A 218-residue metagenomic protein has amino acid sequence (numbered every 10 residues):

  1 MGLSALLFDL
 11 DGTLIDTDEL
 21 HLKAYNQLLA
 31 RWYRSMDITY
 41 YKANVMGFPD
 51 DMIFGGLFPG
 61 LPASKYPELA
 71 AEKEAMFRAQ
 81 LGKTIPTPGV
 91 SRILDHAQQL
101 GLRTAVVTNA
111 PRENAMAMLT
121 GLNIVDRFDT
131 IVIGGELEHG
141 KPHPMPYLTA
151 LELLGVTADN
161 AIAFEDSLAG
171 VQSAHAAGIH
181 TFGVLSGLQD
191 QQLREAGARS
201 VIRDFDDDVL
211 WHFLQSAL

Functional and structural regions predicted by a protein language model:
M1-S4, D95-Q98, P111-L218: Asp-based, Mg2+/Mn2+-dependent phosphohydrolase catalytic module
G2-L100: N-terminal helical cap/lid subdomain that shapes the substrate entry/recognition surface in HAD-like hydrolases
D9, T13, T108, D166: Conserved G/P- and acidic residue-centered "switch" motifs that form tight phosphate/ATP-binding loops in soluble
Q80-T84, N109, G178-I179: Short, flexible loop segments at the rims of nucleotide/cofactor-binding pockets, characterized by
P86, V107, H139: Residue-level marker of regulatory loop/turn positions in helix-turn-helix DNA-binding domains and in histidine
